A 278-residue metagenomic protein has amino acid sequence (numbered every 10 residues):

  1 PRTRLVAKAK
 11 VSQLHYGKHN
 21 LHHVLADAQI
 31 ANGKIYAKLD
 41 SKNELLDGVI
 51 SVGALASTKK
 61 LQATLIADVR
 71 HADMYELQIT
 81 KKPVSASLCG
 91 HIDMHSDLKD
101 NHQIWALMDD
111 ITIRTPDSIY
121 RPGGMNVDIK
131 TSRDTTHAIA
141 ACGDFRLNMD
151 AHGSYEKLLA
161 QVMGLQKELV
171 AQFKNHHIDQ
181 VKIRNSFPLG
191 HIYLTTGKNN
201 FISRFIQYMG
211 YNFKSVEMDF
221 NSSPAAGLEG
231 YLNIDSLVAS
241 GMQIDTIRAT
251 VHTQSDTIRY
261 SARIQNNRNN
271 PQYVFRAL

Functional and structural regions predicted by a protein language model:
P1-L278: Interface amphipathic segments
